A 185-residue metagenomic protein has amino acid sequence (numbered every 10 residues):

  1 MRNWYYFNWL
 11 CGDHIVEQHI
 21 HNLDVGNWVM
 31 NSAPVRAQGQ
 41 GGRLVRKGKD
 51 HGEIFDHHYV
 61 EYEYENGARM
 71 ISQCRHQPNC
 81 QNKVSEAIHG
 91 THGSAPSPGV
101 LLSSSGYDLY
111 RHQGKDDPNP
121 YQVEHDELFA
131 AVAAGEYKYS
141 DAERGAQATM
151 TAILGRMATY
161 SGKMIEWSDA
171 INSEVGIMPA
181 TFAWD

Functional and structural regions predicted by a protein language model:
M1-G52, S85-A87, S94, S161-I165: Predominantly a Rossmann-like dinucleotide-binding segment in NAD(P)-dependent oxidoreductases
M1-N3, Y121-F129: Active-site-adjacent bridging/hinge elements
N8-V16, R43-K49, C74-R75, R111-P118 (+1 more regions): Active-site rim elements
L23, N27, E61, H125-A133 (+2 more regions): Non-transmembrane alpha-helical segments in soluble domains of secreted/periplasmic/extracellular proteins
S32-Q40, R69-Q73, A95-P98, Y137-A142 (+1 more regions): Acidic/polar loop patches that form or flank catalytic/metal-binding clefts of enzymes that bind anionic ligands
G42-V45, Q77-N79, G93, N172: Short, solvent-exposed loop/turn segments at secondary-structure junctions
D50-V123: NAD(P)-dinucleotide binding in Rossmann-like oxidoreductases
E53, A131-D185: C-terminal helix-rich "cap/oligomerization" subdomain common to oxidoreductases
